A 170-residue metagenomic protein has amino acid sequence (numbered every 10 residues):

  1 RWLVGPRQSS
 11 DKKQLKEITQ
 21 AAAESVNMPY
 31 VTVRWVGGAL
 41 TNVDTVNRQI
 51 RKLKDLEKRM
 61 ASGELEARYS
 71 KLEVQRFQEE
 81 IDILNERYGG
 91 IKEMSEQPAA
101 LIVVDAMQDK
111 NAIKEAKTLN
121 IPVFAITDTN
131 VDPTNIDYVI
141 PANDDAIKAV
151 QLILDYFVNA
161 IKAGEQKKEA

Functional and structural regions predicted by a protein language model:
R1-S9, K16, P29-T32, I102 (+2 more regions): Short hydrophobic alpha-helical runs that function as membrane-insertion/retention elements
L3-G5, K16-E24, A112: Single-stranded RNA-binding surfaces
A21-F77: Long, charge-dense
A22, T45-R48, G90-S95, D105 (+3 more regions): Replace "in large, NTP-powered and nucleic-acid-processing enzymes" with "in large, NTP-powered factors and other
I83-Y88: Phosphate-interacting basic helix/loop segments used at nucleotide- and nucleic-acid interfaces
L101, I153: Residue-level signature of catalytic and energy-coupling elements of molecular machines, predominantly ATP/GTP-dependent
Q108-I140: Nucleotide-binding motor/catalytic cores of P-loop/tubulin-like NTPases across gene-expression machines
K162-A170: Intrinsically disordered, compositionally biased charged tails
